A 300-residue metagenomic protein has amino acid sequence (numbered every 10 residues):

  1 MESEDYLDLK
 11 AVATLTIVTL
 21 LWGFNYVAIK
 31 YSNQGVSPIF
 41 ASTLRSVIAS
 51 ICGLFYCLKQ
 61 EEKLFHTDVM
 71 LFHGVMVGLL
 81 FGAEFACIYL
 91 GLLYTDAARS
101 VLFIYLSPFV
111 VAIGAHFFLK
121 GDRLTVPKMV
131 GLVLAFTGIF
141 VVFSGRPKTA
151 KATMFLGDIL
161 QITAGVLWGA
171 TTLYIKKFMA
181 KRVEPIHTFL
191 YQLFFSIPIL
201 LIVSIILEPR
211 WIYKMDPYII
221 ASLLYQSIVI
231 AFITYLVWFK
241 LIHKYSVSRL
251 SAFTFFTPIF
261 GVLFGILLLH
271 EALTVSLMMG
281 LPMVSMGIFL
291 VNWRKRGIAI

Functional and structural regions predicted by a protein language model:
M1-F40, L79, A83, C87 (+2 more regions): Glycine-/small-residue-enriched transmembrane alpha-helix faces in small-molecule transporters and effluxers
E2-E4, A13, L44-A49, L54-L58 (+2 more regions): C-terminal-most transmembrane helix of multi-pass membrane proteins
L7-A11, Q34-I39, T43, F65-F72 (+3 more regions): Juxtamembrane helix-entry segments on the extracytoplasmic side of multipass membrane proteins
L21, N25-Y26, L54-I104, F140-V141 (+1 more regions): Specific transmembrane alpha-helical segments of multi-pass solute transporters/efflux pumps, especially DMT/EamA
F40-I51, L80, Y89-P127, L132 (+2 more regions): Specific alpha-helical transmembrane segments that line the substrate/conduction pathway and gating interfaces
L44, S100-L106, Y174-I197, S227-L267: Helix-helix packing/entry segments at the starts of transmembrane helices
G53, V111-A112, T149-E208: Transmembrane alpha-helical segments that form core, pore/gating elements of small-molecule transporters/exporters
G53, V75, L106, I113-G114 (+4 more regions): Hydrophobic transmembrane alpha-helices of multi-pass small-molecule transport proteins
